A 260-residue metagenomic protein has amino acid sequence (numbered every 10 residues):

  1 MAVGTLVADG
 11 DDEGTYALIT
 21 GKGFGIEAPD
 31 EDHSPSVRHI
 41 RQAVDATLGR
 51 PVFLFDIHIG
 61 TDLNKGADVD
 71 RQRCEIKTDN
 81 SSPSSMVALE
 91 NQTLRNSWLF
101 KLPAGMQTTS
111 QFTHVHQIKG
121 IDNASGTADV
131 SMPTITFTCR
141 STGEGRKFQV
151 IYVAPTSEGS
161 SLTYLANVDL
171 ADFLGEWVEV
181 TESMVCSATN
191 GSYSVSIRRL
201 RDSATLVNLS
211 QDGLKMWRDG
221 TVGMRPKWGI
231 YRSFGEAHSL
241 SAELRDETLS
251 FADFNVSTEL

Functional and structural regions predicted by a protein language model:
M1-V178, M184-L260: Low-complexity, Ser/Thr/Pro/Gly-rich disordered linker/stalk regions
